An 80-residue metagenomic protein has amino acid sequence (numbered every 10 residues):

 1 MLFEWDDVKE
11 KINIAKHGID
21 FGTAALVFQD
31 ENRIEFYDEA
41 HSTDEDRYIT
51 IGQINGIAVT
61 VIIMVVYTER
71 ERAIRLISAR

Functional and structural regions predicted by a protein language model:
M1-R80: Ribonuclease/tRNase effector modules and their secretory precursors
